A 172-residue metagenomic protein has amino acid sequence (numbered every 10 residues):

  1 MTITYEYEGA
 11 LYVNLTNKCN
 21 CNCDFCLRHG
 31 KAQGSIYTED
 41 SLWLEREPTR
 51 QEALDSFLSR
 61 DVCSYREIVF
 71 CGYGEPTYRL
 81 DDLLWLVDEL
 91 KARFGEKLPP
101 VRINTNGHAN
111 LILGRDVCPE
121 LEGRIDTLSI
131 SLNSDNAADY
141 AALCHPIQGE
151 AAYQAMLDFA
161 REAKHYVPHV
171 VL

Functional and structural regions predicted by a protein language model:
M1-P48: Canonical Radical SAM [4Fe-4S] cluster-binding loop centered on the CxxxCxxC motif and its immediate flanking residues
Y5-Y7, R60-S64, E122-G123: Flexible, charged surface loops at secondary-structure boundaries
E8-A10, Y65, V171: Short, solvent-exposed beta-strand edge segments and adjacent coil->beta transition regions
K31, Y73, N133: Flexible loop residues that form catalytic and substrate-binding hotspots at small-molecule/glycan-binding clefts
K31-T38, S64-I68, N136-D139: Short, basic/glycine-rich phosphate-binding loops at helix/coil junctions that contact nucleotide phosphates
E45-G72: Short Fe-S-cluster ligation motifs
L58, T77-L172: Conserved AdoMet/S-adenosylmethionine-binding subsite of the radical SAM
